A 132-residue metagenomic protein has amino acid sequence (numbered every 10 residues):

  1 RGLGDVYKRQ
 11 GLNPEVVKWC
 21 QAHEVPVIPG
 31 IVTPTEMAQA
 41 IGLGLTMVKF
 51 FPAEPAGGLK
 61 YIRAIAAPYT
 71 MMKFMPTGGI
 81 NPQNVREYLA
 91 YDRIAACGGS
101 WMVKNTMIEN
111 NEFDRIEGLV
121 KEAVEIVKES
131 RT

Functional and structural regions predicted by a protein language model:
G2-Y7: Short, small-residue-biased leader/transition segments that mark boundaries at the very start of proteins
K8-N13, P29-P34, E54-A56, M75-P82: Glycine-rich beta-to-alpha transition loops that act as phosphate-gripper elements at the mouths of alpha/beta enzyme
Q10-V16, K49-G58, R93-R115: Glycine-rich phosphate-binding active-site loops on the catalytic face of alpha/beta enzymes
E15, W19-I28, P68-P76: Short beta-strand/loop segments at the ligand-binding rim of alpha/beta enzyme cores
V17-K18, A38-I41, R63, R86 (+1 more regions): Alpha-helical segments flanking ligand/cofactor-binding loops in enzyme cores
Q21-A22, T106-T132: C-terminal helical cap(s) of enzyme catalytic domains, especially alpha/beta-barrels
T35-L43, I80-A95: Catalytic cores of alpha/beta
V48, Y88, A123: Conserved, mostly hydrophobic/aromatic
